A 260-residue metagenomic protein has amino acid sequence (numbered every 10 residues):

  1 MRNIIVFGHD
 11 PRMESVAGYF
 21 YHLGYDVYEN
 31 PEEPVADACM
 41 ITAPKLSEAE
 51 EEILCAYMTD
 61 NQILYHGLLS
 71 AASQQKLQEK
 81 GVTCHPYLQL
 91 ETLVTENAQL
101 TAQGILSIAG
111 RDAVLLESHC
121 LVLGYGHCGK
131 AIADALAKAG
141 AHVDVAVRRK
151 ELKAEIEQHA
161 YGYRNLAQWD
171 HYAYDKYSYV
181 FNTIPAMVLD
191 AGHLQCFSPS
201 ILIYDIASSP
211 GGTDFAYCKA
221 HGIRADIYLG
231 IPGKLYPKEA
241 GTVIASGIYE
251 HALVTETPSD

Functional and structural regions predicted by a protein language model:
I5-V16, F20, L116-A137: Glycine-rich adenosine-cofactor-binding loop
F20-V35, A49: A short, well-structured beta->alpha microelement
G24-Y25, K138-H142, S200, I223: Conserved S-adenosyl-L-methionine
D26-E32, A139-H159: NAD(P)-binding Rossmann-fold cofactor-contacting core
P44-L64, I156-G233: Rossmann-like adenosine-cofactor binding region
S47-A102: Phosphate/diphosphate ligand-binding glycine-rich loop within oxidoreductases
L68-Y87, I206-L253: Rossmann-fold NAD(P)-binding glycine/threonine-rich loop
A102-S118: Short internal alpha-helix immediately C-terminal to a glycine-rich phosphate-binding loop in Rossmann-like
